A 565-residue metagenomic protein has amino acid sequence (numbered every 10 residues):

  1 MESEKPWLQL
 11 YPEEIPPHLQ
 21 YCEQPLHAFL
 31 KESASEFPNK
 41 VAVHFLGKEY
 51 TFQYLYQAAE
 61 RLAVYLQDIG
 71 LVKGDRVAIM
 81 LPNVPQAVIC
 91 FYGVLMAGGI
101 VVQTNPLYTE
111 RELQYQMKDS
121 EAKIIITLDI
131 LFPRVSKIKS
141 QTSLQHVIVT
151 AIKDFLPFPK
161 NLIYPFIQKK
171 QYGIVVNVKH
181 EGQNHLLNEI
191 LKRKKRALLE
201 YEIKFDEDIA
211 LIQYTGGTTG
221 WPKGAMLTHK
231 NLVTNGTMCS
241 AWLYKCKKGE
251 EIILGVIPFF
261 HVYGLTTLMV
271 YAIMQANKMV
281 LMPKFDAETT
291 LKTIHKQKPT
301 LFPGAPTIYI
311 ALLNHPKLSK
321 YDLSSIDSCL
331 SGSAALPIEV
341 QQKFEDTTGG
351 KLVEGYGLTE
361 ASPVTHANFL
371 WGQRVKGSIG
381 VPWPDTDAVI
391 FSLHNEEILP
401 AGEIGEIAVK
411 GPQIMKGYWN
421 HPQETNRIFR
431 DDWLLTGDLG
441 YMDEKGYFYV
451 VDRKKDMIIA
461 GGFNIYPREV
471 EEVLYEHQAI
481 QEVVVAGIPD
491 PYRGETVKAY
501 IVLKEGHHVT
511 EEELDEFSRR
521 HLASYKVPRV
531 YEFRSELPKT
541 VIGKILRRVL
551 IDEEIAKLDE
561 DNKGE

Functional and structural regions predicted by a protein language model:
Q20-C22, K31, N39-V84, V88-Y92 (+2 more regions): Conserved AMP-binding/adenylate-forming core of the ANL superfamily
D68-I69, M96-E189, E505: Structural core segment of the AMP-binding/adenylate-forming
I69-L71, K194-E207, I212-L254, N277 (+1 more regions): Conserved adenylate-forming
V233-I252, F260-L301, H315: Conserved AMP-binding/adenylation subdomain of ANL enzymes
P299-G304, L313-R374, D387: Gly/Ser/Thr-rich phosphate-binding loop
F302, G411, K416-G417, E424-R427 (+4 more regions): AMP-binding/adenylate-forming catalytic core of the ANL superfamily
Y356, V375, V389-A408, E444-K445 (+2 more regions): Conserved beta-loop-beta connector loops within the AMP-binding
V381-D385, N395-I428, I465: Conserved ATP/PPi-binding loop(s) of AMP-dependent carboxylate-activating enzymes
